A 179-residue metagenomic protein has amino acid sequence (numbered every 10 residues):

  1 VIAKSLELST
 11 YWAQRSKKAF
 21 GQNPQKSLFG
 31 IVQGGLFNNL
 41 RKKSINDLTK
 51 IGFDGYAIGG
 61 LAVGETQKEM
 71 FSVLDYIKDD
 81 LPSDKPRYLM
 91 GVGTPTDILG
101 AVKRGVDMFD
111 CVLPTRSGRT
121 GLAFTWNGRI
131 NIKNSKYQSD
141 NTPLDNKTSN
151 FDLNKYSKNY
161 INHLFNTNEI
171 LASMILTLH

Functional and structural regions predicted by a protein language model:
V1-Q22, I130, S135-Q138: Non-catalytic, usually N-terminal nucleic-acid engagement modules in DNA/RNA processing proteins
I2-T10, Q14, N39-F53, N166 (+2 more regions): Short, electropositive alpha-helical surface patch
Q14, K18-G21, D79-P82, N166 (+1 more regions): Generic secondary-structure signature for well-ordered alpha-helical cores
R15, D47, Y76, Y160-H163: Alpha-helical scaffold segments in soluble metabolic enzymes
N23-L144: Glycine-rich phosphate/ribose-binding loops and adjacent secondary-structure elements that form binding surfaces
K147-H179: C-terminal extensions of enzymes
